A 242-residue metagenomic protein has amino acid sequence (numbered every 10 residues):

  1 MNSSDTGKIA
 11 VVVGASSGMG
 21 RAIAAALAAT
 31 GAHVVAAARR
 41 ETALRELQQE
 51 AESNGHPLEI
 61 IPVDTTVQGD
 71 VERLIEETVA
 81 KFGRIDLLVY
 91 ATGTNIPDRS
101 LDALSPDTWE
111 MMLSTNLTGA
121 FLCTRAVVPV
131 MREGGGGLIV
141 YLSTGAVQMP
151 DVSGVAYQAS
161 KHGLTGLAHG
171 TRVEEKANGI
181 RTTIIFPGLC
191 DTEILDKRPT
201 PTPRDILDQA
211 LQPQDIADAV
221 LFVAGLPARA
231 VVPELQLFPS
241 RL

Functional and structural regions predicted by a protein language model:
S16-S17: Conserved glycine-rich cofactor-binding loop
T30-E46: Conserved glycine-rich Rossmann-like NAD(P)H-binding loop of the short-chain dehydrogenase/reductase
T42, P62-L74, P106: The beta1-alpha1 cofactor-binding region of Rossmann-like NAD(H)/NADP(H)-dependent oxidoreductases
R99-L101, S105-E110: Substrate-binding pocket helix/loop in short-chain dehydrogenase/reductase
T124, S160: Active-site helix of classical SDR
M149, G170-I180: Active-site-adjacent segment of SDR/Rossmann-fold oxidoreductases
A177-I180, I184-I185, R204-L242: C-terminal helical subdomain
